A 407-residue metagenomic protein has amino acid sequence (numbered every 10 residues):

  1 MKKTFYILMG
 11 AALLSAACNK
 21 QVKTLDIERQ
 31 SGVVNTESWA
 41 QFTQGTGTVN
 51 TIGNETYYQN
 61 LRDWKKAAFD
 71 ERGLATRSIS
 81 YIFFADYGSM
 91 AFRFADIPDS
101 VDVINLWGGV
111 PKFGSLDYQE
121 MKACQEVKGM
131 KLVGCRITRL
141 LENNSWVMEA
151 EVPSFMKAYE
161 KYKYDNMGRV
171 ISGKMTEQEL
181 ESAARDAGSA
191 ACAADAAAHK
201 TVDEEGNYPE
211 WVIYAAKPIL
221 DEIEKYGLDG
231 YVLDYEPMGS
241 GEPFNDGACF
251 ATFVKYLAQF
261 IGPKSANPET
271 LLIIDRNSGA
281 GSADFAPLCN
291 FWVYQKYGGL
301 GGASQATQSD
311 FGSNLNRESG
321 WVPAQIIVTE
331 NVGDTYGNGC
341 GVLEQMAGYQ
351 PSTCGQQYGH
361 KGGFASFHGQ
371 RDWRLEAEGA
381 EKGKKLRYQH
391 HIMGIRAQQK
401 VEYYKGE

Functional and structural regions predicted by a protein language model:
M1-A68: Bacterial Sec-dependent N-terminal signal peptides
T4, M9-G10, T176, D246 (+2 more regions): Terminal low-complexity, poorly structured segments
I7, A12-L13, D310, N314 (+2 more regions): Acidic/proline-rich low-complexity IDRs
I27, E71-R72, H391-G394: Short linear motifs in low-complexity, proline-biased tails and propeptides
N50-Y58, G173, E381, L386 (+1 more regions): Intrinsic-disorder-associated interaction segments
G73-F311, W321-C340, E376-A377: Chitinase-like catalytic core of GlcNAc-active glycosidases
G299-A303, A324-E407: Substrate-binding cleft of secreted/luminal carbohydrate-active enzymes
R317-E318: A conserved mid-domain beta-alpha-beta active-site/ligand-binding segment of alpha/beta enzyme cores
